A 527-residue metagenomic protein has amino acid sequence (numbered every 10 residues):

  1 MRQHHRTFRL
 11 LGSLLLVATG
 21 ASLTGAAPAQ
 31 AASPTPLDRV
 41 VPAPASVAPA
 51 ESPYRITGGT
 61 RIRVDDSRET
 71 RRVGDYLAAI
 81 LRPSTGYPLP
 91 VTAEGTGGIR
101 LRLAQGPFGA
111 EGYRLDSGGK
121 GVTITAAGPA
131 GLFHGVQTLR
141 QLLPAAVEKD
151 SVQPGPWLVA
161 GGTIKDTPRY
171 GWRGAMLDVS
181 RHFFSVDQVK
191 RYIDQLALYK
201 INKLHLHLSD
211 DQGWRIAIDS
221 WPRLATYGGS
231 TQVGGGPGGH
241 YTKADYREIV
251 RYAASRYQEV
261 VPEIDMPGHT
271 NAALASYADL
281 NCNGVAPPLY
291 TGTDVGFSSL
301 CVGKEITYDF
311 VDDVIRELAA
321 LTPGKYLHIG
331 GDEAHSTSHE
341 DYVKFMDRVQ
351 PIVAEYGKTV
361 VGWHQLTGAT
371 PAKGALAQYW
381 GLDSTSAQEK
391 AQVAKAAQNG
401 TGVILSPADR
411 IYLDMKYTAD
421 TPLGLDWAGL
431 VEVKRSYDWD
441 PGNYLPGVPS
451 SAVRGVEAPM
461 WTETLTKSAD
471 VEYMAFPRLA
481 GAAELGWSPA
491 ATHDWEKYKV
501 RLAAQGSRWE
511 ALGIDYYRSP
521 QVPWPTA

Functional and structural regions predicted by a protein language model:
R2-H4, F8-S13, V17-A18, A31-P168 (+4 more regions): Acidic, contiguous N-terminal accessory segments
G20-A29: C-terminal segment of classical bacterial N-terminal signal peptides
I62, G128, A175, L196 (+5 more regions): Conserved, mostly hydrophobic/aromatic
F108, G112-G296, Y308, E317-A319 (+1 more regions): Feature activates predominantly on carbohydrate-active enzymes
R173-L177, L204-L206, V260-I264, L327-I329 (+4 more regions): Hydrophobic faces of well-ordered beta-strands that scaffold small-molecule active sites in alpha/beta enzyme cores
S180, S209-G213, D265-H269, D332-A334 (+4 more regions): Active-site beta-loop-alpha junctions enriched in small/polar residues
Y277-L376, W380-L382, S386-G402: Active-site neighborhood of glycoside hydrolase catalytic domains
A375, W380-A527: Flexible, acidic glycine-rich loops studded with aromatic residues
